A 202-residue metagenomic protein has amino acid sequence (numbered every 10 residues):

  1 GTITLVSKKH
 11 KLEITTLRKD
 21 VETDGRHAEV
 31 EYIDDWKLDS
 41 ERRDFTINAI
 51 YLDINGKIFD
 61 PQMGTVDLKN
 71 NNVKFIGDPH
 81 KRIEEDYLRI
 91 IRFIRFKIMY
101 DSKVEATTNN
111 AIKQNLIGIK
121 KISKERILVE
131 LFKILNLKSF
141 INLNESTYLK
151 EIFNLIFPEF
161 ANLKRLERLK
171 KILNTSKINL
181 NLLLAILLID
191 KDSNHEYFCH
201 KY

Functional and structural regions predicted by a protein language model:
G1-Y202: Catalytic cores of the polymerase beta-like nucleotidyltransferase superfamily and closely associated nucleotide
